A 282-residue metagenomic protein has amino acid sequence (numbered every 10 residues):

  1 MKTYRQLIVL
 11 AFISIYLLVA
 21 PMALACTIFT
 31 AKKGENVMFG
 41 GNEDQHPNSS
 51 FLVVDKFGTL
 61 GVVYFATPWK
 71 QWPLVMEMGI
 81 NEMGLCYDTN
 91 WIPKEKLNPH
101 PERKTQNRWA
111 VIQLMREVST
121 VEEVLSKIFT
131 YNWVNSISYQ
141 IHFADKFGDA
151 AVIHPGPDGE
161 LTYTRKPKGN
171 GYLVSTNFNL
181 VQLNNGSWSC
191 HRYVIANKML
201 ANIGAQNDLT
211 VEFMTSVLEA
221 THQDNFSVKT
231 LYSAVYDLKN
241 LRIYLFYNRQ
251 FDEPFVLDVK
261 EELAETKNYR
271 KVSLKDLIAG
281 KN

Functional and structural regions predicted by a protein language model:
M1-A11: Bacterial N-terminal signal peptides that target proteins for export
K2, M78-G79, W133-V134: Short, charge-rich binding segments
V9-A20: Bacterial N-terminal signal peptides
A23-A25: Boundary at the C-terminal end of the N-terminal hydrophobic targeting segment
A31-R116, Y139, D145-N282: C-terminal, well-structured catalytic/ligand-binding subdomain of enzymes
R116-T120, F129-W133, A201: Sec-exported extracytoplasmic/periplasmic mature domains
E123-H142: Secretory/export targeting leaders with adjacent low-complexity proregions
